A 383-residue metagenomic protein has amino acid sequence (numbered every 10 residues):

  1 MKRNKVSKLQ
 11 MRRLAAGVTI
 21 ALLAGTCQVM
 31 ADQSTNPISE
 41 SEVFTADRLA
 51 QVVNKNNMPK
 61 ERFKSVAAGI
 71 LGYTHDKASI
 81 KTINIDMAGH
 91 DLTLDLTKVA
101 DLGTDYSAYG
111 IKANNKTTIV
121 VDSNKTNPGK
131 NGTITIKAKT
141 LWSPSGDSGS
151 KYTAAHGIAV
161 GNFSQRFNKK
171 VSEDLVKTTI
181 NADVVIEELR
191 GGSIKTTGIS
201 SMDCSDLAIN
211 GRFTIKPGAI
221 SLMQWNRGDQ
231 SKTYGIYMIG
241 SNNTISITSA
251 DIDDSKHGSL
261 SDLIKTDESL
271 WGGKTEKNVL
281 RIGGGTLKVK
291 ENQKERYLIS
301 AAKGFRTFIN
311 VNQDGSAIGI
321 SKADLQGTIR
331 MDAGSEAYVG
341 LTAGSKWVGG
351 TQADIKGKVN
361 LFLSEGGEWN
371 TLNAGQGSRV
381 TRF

Functional and structural regions predicted by a protein language model:
M1-G17: Bacterial Sec-dependent N-terminal signal peptides
G17-G25: Bacterial N-terminal signal peptides
C27-D32: Sec/Tat signal peptide C-region and signal peptidase I cleavage site
Q33-R62, V66-Q326, M331-G349, I355-E368 (+1 more regions): Surface-exposed loop/turn motifs in large extracellular/passenger domains
